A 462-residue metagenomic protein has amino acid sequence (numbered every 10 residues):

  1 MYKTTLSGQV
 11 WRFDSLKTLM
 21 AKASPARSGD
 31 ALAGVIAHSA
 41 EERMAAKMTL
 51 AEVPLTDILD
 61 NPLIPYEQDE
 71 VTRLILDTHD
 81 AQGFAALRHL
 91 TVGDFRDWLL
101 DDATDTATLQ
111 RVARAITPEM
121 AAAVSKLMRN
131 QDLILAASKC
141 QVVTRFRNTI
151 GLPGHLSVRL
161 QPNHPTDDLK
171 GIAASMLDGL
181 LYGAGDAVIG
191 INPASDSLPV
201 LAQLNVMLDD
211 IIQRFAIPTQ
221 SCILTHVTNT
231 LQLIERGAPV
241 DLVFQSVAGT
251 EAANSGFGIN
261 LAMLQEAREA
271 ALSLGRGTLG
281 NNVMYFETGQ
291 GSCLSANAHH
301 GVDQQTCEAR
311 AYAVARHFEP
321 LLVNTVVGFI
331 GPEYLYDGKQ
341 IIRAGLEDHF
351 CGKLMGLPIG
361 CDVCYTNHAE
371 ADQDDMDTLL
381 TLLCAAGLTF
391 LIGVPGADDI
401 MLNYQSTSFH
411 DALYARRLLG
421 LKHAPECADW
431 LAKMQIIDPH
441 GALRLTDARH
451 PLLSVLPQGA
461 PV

Functional and structural regions predicted by a protein language model:
M1-A173, L181, V188-V462: Anaerobic metallocofactor- and corrinoid-dependent redox/one-carbon enzyme cores, especially those from methanogenesis
